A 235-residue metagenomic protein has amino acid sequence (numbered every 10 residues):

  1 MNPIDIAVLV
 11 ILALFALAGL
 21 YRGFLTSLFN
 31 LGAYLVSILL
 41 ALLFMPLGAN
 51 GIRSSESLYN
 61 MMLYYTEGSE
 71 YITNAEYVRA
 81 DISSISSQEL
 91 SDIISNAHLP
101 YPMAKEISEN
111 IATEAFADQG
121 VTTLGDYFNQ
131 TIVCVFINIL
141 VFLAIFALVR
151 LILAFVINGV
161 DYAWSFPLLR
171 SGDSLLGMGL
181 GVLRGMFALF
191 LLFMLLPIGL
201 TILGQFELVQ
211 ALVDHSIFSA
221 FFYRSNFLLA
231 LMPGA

Functional and structural regions predicted by a protein language model:
M1-A235: Alpha-helical transmembrane segments and their juxtamembrane interface "caps" in small multi-pass membrane proteins
